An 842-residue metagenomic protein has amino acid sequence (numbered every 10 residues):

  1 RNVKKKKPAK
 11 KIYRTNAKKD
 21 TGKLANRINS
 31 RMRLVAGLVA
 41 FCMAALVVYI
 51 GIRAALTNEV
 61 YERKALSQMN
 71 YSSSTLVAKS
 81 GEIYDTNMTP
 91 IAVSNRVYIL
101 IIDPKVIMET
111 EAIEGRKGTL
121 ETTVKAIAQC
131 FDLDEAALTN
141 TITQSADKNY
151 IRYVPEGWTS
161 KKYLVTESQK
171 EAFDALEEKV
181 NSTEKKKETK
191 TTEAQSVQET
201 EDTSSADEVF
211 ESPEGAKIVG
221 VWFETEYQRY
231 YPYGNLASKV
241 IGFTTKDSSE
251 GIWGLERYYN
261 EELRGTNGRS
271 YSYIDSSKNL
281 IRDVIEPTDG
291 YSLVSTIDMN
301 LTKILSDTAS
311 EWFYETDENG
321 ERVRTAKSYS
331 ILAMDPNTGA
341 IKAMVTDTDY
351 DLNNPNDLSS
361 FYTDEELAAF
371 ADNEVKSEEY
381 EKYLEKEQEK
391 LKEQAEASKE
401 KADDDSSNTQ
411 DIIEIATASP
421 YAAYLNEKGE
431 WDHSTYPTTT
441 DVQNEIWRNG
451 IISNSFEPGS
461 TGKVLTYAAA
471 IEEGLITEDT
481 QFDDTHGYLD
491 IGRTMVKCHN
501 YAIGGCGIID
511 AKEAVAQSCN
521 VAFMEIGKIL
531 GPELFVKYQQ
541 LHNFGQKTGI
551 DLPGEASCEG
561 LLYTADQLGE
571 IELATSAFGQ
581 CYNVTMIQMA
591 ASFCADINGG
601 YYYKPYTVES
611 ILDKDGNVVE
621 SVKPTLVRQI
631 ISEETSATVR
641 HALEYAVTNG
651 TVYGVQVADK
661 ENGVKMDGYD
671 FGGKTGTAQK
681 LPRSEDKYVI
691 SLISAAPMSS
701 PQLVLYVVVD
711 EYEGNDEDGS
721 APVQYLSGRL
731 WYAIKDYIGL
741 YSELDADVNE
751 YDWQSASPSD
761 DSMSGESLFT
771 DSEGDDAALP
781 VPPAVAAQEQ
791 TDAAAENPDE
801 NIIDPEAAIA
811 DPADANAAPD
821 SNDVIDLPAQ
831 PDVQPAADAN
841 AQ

Functional and structural regions predicted by a protein language model:
R1-D432, I446, E533-Q539, R683-S684 (+8 more regions): Periplasmic/cell-envelope proteins involved in peptidoglycan metabolism and beta-lactam response
A92, Y98, S277-V284, Y329 (+5 more regions): Beta-lactam-recognizing serine transpeptidase/beta-lactamase-like catalytic domain environment
G115-T119, G268, E366-A368, Q567 (+2 more regions): Short alpha-helix boundary/capping motifs
D132, T244, L643, G654 (+4 more regions): Compositionally biased, low-structure terminal segments
E743-F769: Short, highly charged C-terminal tails/helix-capping segments
